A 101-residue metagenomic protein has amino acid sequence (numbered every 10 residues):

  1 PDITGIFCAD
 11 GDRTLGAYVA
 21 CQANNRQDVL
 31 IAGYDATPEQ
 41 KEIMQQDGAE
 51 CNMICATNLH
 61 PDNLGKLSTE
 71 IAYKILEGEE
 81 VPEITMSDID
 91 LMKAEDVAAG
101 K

Functional and structural regions predicted by a protein language model:
P1-I43: Hydrophobic alpha-helical
D2-I3, C51, E79: Secondary-structure boundary/capping positions in well-ordered alpha/beta enzyme cores
A20, D47, I75-E79: Change "in soluble alpha/beta enzymes" to "in soluble alpha/beta proteins
V29, M53-C55, I89: Short, conserved active-site loop motifs that form the nucleotide-linked donor/cofactor pocket
Q40-M44, G65-S68: Short, charged, surface-exposed secondary-structure boundary motifs
D47-D62: Short beta-strand elements at the ligand-binding edges of bilobed clamshell
L59-K101: Hinge/cleft segment of the Venus flytrap/periplasmic-binding protein
